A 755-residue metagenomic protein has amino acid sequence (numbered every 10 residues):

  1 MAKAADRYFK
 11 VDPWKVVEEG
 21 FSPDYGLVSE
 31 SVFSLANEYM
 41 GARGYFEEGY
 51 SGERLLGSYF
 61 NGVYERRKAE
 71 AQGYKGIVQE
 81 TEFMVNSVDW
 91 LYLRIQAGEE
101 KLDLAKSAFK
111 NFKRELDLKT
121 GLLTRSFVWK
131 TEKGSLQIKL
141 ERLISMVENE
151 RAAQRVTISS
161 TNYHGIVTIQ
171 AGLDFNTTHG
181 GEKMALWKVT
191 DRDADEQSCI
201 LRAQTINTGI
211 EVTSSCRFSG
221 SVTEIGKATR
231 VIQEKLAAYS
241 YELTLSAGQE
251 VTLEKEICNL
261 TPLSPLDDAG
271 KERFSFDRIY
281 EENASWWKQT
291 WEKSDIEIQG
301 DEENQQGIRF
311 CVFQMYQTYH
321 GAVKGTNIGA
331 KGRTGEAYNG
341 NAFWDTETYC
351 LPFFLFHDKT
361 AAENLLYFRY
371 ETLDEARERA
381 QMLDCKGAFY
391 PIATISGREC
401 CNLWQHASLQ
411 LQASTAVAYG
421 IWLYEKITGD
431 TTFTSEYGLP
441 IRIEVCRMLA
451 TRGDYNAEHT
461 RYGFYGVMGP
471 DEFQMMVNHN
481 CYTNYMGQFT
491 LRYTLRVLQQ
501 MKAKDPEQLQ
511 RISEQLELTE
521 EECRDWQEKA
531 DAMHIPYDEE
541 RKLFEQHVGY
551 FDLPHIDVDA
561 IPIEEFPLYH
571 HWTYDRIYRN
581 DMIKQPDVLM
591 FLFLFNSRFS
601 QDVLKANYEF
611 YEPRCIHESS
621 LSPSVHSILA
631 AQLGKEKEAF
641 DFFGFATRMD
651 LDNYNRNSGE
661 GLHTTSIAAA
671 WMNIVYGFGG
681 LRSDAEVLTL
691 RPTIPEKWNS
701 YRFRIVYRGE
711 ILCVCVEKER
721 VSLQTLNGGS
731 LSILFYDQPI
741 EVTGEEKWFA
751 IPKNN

Functional and structural regions predicted by a protein language model:
M1-Y338, Y569-R576: Acidic/polar, glycine-enriched structural segments that form the non-catalytic walls/loops of the carbohydrate-binding
L27-Y59, Y349, S396-G397, Q410 (+6 more regions): C-terminal capping/lid segments that line or modulate ligand- or cofactor-binding pockets
Q79-E132, Q137, Q601, K605 (+2 more regions): Non-catalytic C-terminal accessory modules of carbohydrate-active enzymes
S294-T326, A330, N484, L509-Y550: Gly/Pro-rich turn-and-neighbor structural signature
F310-Q317, F368-E375, P440-R452, F489 (+3 more regions): Alpha-helical scaffold segments in carbohydrate-active enzymes
Y319-T334, T360-Y419, L423-E425, G429-E436 (+5 more regions): Helix-terminus loop motifs that line ligand-binding clefts
T334-A342, A388-E436, R447-E528: The feature captures the catalytic groove of carbohydrate-active enzymes
A342-E371, E436, Q499, Q515-G659 (+1 more regions): Active-site core of glycosidic bond-cleaving carbohydrate-active enzymes
